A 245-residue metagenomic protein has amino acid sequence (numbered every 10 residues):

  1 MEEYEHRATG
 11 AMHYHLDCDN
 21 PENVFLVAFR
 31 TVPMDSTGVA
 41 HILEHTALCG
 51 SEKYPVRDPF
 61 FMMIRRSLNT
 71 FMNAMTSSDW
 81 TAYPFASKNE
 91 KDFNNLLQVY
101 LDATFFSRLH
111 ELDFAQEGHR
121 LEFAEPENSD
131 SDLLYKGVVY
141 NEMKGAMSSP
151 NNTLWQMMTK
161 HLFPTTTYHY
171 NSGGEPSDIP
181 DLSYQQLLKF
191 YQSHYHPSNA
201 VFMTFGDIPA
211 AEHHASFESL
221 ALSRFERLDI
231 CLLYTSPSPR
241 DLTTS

Functional and structural regions predicted by a protein language model:
M1, M12-H13, A82, N199-F202: Beta-sheet entry/capping signal
M1-D19: N- or domain-start disorder-to-order transition segments that initiate the globular core
D17-M63: Active/ligand-binding-proximal structured segments within catalytic/core domains that scaffold catalytic residues
A28-P33, A82-K88, M203-T204: Second-shell loop/turn segments in exported
G50-E52, P59-F190, C231-L232: Acidic/histidine-enriched segments that form metal/cofactor-coordinating and catalytic pocket/exosite environments
K136, Q185-L220: Non-catalytic, conformational "gating/processing" segments within enzyme and secreted inhibitor domains
Y234-P239: Conserved small/polar residues in nucleotide/adenosyl-binding loops
T243-T244: Ala/Thr-enriched low-complexity intrinsically disordered regions
